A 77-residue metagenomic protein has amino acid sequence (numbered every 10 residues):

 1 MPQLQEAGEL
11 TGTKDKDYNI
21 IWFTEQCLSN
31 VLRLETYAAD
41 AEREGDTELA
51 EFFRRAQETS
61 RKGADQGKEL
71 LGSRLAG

Functional and structural regions predicted by a protein language model:
M1-G77: Iron-associated oxidoreductase/ferritin-like identity signal
